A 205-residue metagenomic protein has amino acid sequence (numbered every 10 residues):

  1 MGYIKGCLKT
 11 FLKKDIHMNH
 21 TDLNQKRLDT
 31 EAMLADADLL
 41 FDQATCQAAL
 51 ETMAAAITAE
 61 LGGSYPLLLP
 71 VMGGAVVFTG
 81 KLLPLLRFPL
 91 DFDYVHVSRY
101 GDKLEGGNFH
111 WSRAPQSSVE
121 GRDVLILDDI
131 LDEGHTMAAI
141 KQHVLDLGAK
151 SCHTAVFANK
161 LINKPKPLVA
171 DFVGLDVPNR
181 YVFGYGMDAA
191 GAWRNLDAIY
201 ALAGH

Functional and structural regions predicted by a protein language model:
G2-H205: PRPP-associated nucleotide enzymes
